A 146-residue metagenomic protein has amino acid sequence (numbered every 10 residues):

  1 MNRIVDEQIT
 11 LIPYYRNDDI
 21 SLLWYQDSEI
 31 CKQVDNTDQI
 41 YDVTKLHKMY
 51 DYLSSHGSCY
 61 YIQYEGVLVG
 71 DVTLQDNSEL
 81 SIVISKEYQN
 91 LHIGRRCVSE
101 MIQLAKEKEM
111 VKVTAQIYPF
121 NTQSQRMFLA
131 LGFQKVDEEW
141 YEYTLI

Functional and structural regions predicted by a protein language model:
M1-D51: A short, well-structured alpha-helix characteristic of acyl/acetyltransferase catalytic modules
R3, F120, Q134-I146: C-terminal "cap" of GNAT-fold acetyltransferases
I30-D35, E100, Y118, Y141: Catalytic phosphate/metal-binding cores of nucleic-acid and nucleotide-processing enzymes, i.e., regions that mediate
N36-E87: Acetyl-CoA-dependent GNAT
Y88, H92-E100: Conserved acetyl-CoA pyrophosphate-binding loop and the N-cap/start of the following alpha-helix in GNAT-like
R95, P119-D137: Conserved active-site alpha-helix within GNAT-family acetyltransferase domains
E107-I117: Conserved GNAT acetyl-CoA-binding A-motif
